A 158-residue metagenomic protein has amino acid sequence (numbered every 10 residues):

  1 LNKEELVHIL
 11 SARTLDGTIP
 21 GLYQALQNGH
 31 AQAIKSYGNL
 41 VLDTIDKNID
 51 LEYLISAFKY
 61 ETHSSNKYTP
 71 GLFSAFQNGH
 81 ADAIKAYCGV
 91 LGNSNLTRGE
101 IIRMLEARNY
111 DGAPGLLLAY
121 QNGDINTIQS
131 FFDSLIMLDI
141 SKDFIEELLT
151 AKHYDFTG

Functional and structural regions predicted by a protein language model:
L1-I9, S36-S56, A86-M104, Q129-L148: Ankyrin repeat domain, specifically the short helix-to-loop turn at the C-terminus of the second helix of each repeat
L1-L15, Q27-H30, L148-T150, Y154-G158: Low-complexity/repetitive intrinsically disordered segments
R13, F58-S64, L105-R108, S141 (+1 more regions): Ankyrin-repeat boundary/linker signal
G17-T18, K67-Y68, G112, D155-F156: Start-of-repeat signature of ankyrin repeats
Q32-A33, A83, T127: Conserved ankyrin/ankyrin-like repeat signature
